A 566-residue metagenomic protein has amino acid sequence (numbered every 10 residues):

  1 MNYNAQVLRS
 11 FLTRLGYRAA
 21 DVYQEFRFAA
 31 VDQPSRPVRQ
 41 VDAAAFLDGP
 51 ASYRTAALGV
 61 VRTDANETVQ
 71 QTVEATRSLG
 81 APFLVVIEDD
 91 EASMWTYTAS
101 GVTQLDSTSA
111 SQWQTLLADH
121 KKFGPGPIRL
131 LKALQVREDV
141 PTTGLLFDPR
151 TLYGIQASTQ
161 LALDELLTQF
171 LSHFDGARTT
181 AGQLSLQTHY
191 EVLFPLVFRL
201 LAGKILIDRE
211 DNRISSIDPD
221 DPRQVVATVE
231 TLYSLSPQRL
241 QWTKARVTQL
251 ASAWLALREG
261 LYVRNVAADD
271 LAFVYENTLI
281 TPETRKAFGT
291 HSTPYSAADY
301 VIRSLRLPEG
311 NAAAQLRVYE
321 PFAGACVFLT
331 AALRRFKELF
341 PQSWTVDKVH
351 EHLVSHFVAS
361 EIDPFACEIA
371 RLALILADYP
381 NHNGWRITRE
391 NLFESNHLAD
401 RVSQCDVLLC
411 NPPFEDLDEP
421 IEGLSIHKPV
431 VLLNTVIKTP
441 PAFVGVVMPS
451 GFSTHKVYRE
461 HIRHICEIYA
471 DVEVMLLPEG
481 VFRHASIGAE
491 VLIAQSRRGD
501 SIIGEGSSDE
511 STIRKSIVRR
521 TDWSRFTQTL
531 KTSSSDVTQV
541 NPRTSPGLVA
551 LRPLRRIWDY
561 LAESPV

Functional and structural regions predicted by a protein language model:
N2-L200, A253-D269, A470: Short, basic/polar, glycine-containing "phosphate-handling" surface segments that engage DNA
N4, P82, V86, E91-W95 (+8 more regions): Signature of N6-adenine DNA methyltransferases within the class I
Q71, S296-V301, V431-T435: Well-ordered alpha-helical segments embedded in enzymatic catalytic cores
L79, D269, A313-L316, H352 (+3 more regions): Structured loop/turn residues at beta-strand edges in well-structured enzyme cores
L146-S355, S360-C367, N391, N396 (+2 more regions): Class I S-adenosyl-L-methionine
L353, T388, G488-E490: Residues that flank catalytic or metal-binding motifs in active/ligand-binding sites
H356, G384-R386, E473: Conserved beta-strand segments of alpha/beta enzyme cores
A370: Conserved SAM-binding loop
